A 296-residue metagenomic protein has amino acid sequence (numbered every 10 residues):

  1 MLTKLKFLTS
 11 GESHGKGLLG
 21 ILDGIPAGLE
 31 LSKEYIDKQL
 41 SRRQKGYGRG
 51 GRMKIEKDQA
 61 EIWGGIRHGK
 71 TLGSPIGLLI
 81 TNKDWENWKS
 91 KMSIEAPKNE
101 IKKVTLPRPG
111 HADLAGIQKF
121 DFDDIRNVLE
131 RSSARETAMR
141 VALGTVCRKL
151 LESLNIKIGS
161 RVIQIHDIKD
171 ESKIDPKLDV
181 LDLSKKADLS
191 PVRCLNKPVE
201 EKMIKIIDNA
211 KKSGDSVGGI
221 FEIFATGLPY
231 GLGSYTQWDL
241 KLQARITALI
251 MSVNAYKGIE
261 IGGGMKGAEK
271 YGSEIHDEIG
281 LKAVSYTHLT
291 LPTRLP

Functional and structural regions predicted by a protein language model:
M1-M53: N-terminal, positively charged regions that mediate nucleic acid binding
K16-G28, R135-I156, L240, A244 (+1 more regions): Alpha-helical support elements that line or immediately flank enzyme active sites and cofactor-binding pockets
L40-P109: Glycine-rich, N-terminal phosphate-binding loop and its surrounding beta-alpha-beta segment
W85-V128, D170-L181: Flexible glycine-/small-residue-enriched beta->alpha junction loops that bind anionic phosphate/pyrophosphate groups
Q118-S234: Glycine-rich, mobile lid/loop segments that gate access to catalytic sites or pores
I165-E171, I261-K282: Beta-rich nucleic-acid/ligand-interaction surfaces
Q243-K257, I261: Oxyanion-binding "anion nests"
T287-T293: Conserved small/polar residues in nucleotide/adenosyl-binding loops
